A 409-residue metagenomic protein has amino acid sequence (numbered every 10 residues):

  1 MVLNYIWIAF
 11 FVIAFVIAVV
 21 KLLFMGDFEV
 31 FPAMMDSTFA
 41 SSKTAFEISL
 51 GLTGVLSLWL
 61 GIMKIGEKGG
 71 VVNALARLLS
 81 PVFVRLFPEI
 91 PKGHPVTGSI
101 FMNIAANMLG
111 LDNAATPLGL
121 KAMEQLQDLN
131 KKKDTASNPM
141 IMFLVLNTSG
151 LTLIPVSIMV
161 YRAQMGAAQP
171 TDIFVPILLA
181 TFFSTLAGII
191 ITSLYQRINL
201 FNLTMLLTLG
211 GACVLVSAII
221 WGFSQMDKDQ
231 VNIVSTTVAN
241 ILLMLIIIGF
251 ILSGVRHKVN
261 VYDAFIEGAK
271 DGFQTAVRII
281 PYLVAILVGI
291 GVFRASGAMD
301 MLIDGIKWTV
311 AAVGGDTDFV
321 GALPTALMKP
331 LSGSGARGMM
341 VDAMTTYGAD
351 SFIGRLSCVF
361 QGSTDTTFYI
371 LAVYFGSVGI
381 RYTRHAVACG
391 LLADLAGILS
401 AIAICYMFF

Functional and structural regions predicted by a protein language model:
M1-G54, A163-R294, A312-V313, H385-F409: Signature of multi-pass transmembrane helix bundles
V2, P91, G98-I100, T135-M140 (+4 more regions): Generic hydrophobic alpha-helical membrane-segment signal
Y5, A33, A45, H94 (+7 more regions): Hydrophobic alpha-helical context, especially transmembrane and signal-peptide helices
E29-D128, H257-T346: Membrane-embedded alpha-helical segments and adjacent helix-loop junctions characteristic of multi-pass solute
D36-F39, F46, P95-T97, K132-M140 (+2 more regions): Hydrophobic alpha-helical segments, principally membrane-spanning helices and signal/leader peptides
F101, A105, M140, V231-V234 (+2 more regions): Generic signal for short, ordered secondary-structure residues within or immediately flanking folded domains
A114-A115, A122-R162, A167-R197, L323-F409: C-terminal transmembrane helix pair
